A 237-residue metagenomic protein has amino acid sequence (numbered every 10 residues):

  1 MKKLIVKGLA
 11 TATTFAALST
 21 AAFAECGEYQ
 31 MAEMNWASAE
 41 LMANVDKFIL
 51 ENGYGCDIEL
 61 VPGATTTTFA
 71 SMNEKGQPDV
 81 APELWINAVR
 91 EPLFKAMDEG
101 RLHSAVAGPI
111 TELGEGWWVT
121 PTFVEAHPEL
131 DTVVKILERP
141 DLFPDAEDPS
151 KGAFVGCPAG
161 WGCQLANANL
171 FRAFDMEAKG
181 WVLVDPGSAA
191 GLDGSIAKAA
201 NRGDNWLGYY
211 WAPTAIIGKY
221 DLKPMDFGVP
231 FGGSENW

Functional and structural regions predicted by a protein language model:
M1-A24: Gram-negative bacterial Sec-dependent N-terminal signal peptides
E25-S38, C56-V61, K151-V155: Short, well-ordered beta-strand elements
M31-A32, N52-S71, K75-Q77: N-terminal secretory/targeting leader peptides
N35-A37, T122-V124, C157-G162: Short coil/turn segments
S38-C56: Short, polar/charged alpha-helical segment
T66-T122: N-terminal segment of the mature folded domain
A70, P78-I86, V155-F231: Ligand-binding pocket segment of bilobal, Venus flytrap-like solute-binding proteins
L102-G156: A conserved helix-loop-strand patch within extracytoplasmic ligand-binding domains of the periplasmic binding
